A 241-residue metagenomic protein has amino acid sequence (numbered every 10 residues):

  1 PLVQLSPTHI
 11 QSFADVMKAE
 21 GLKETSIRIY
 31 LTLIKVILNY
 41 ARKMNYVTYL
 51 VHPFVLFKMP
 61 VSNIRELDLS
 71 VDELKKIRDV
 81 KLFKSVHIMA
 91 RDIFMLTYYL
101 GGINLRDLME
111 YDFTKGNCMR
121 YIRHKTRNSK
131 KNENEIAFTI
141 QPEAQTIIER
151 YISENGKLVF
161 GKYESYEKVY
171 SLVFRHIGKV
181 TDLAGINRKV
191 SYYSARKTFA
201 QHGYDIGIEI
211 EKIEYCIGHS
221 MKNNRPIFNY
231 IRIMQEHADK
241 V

Functional and structural regions predicted by a protein language model:
P1-D15, Y192: A Lys/Arg-rich helix-loop hairpin that forms a DNA/phosphate-binding surface
V3-T8, A19-P53, G101-I103: N-terminal DNA-binding recognition helix of tyrosine site-specific recombinases/integrases
N39-T48, T97-C118, E211: Short, charged phosphate-coordinating catalytic segments
Y49-L105, M109: Basic, Lys/Arg- and aromatic-enriched nucleic-acid-binding interface segment
D68, R123-N128, I217-V241: Catalytic-site neighborhood detector that most strongly recognizes the C-terminal catalytic loop/helix of tyrosine
M109-R150: Conserved tyrosine-mediated DNA breakage-rejoining catalytic core shared by Y-recombinases
Q141-N187: Active-site/catalytic core of tyrosine-dependent DNA strand-transfer enzymes
F174-Y215, H219: Short, basic (Lys/Arg/His-rich) helix/loop patches that form interaction surfaces in the mid-to-C-terminal regions
